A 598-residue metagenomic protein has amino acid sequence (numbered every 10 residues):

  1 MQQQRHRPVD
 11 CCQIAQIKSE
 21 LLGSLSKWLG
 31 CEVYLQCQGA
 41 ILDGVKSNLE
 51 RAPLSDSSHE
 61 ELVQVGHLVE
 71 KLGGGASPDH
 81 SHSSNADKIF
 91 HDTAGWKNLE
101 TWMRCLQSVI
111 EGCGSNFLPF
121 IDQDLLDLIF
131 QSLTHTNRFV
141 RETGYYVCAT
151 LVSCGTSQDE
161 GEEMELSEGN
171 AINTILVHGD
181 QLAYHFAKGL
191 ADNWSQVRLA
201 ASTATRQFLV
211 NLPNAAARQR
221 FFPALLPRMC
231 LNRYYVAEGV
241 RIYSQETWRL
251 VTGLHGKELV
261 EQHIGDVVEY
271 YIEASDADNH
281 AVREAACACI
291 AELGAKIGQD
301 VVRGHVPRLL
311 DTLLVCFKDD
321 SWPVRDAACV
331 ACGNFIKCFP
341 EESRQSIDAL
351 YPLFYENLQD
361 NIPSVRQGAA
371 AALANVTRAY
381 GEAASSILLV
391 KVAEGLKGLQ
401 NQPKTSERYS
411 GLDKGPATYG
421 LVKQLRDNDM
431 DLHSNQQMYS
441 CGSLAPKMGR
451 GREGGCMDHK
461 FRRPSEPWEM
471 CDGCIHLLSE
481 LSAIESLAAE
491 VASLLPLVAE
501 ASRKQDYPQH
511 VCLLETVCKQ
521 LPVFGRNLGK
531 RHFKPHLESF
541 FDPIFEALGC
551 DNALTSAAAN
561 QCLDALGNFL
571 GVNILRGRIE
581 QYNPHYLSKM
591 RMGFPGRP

Functional and structural regions predicted by a protein language model:
M1-P598: Extended, low-complexity, acidic/polar intrinsically disordered regions that flank or interrupt HEAT/TOG/ARM solenoid
